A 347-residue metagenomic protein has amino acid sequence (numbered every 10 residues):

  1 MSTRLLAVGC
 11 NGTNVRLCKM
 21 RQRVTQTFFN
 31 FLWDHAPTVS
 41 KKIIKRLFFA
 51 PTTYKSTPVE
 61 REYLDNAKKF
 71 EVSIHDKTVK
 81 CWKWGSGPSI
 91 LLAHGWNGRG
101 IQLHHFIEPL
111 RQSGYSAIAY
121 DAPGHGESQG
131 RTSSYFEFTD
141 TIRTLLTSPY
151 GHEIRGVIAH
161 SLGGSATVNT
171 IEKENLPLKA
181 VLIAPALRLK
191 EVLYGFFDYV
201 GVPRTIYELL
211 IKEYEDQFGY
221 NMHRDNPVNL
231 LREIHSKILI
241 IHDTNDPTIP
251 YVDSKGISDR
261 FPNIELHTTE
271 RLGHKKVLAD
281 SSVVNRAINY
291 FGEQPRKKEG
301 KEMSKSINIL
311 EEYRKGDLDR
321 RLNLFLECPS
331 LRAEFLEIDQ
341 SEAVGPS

Functional and structural regions predicted by a protein language model:
N14-E71: An N-terminal hydrophobic leader/cap segment in hydrolases
G100, I107-Q129: Conserved alpha/beta-hydrolase
F106, S236, P250-I257: Short alpha-helix in the alpha/beta-hydrolase fold that links the catalytic acid
T132-Y150, R155: Alpha/beta-hydrolase active-site loop
I158-T167: Gly/Ala-rich beta-loop-alpha elbow adjacent to hydrolase catalytic centers
E172-Y220: Hydrolase active-site cap/lid region
E233-H235, I240-H242, D246: Short beta-strand/loop motif that positions the catalytic acidic residue of the alpha/beta-hydrolase fold
L272-V284, E302, I307-Y313: Catalytic histidine-centered segment of alpha/beta-hydrolase-like enzymes
